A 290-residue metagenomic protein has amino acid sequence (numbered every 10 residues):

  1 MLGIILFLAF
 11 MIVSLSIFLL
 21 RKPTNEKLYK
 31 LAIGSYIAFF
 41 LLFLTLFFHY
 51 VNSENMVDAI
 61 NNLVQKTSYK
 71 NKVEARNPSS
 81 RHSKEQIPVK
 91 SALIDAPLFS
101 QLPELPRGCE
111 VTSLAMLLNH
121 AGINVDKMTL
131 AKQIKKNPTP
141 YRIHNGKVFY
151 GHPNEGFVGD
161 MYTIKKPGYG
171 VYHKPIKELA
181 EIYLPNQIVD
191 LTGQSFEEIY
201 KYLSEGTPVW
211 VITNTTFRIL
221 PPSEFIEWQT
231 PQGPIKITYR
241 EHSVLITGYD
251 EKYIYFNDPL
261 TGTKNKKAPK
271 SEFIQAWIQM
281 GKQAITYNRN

Functional and structural regions predicted by a protein language model:
M1-I17: Membrane-embedded alpha-helical segments of integral membrane proteins
L15-R21, E227-T238, V244-N290: Noncatalytic regulatory segments and standalone regulatory/sensor domains
L19-K22, K27-K174, T215, S223-I226 (+1 more regions): Active-site-adjacent structural segments surrounding the nucleophilic cysteine of cysteine proteases and isopeptidases
M116, E178-L179, E272: Generic structural signal for isolated residues within well-ordered alpha-helices
K127-T139, Q187-I188, E272, K282-N290: Cysteine-dependent hydrolase recognition
Q133, G193, I212-T216, Y249-D250 (+1 more regions): Active-site-proximal beta-strand/loop segments in catalytic clefts of secreted hydrolases
G151-K236, R240-S243, Y287-R289: Predominantly the structural core of cysteine protease catalytic domains
